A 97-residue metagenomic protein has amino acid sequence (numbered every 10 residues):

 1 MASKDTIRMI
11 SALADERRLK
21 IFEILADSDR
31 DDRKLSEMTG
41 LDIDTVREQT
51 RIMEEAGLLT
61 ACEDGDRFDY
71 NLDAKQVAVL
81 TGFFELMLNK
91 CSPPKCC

Functional and structural regions predicted by a protein language model:
M1-D5, E23, A74-C97: Amphipathic alpha-helical dimerization/coiled-coil segments that flank or bridge DNA-binding/regulatory modules
K4-T45, D64-Q76: N-terminal helix-turn-helix DNA-binding core of bacterial DNA-binding proteins
E37, E54-E55: Alpha-helical residues within the helix-turn-helix
L41-T45, A56, K90: Juxtamembrane/interface motifs at transmembrane-helix termini
T50-R51: Short, hydrophobic-biased segments on the C-terminal half of alpha helices that form "recognition helices"
